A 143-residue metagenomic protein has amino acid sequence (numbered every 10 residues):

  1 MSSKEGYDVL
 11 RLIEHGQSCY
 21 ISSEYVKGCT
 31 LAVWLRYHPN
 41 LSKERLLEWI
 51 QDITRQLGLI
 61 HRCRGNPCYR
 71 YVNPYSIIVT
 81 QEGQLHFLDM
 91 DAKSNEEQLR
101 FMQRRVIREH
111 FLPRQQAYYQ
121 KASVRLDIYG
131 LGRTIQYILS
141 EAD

Functional and structural regions predicted by a protein language model:
S2-H15: Conserved HxN/HPN-centered segment at the entrance to the catalytic loop of eukaryotic protein kinase-like domains
I13, V26, L35: Residues forming the ATP-binding cleft of Hanks-type serine/threonine protein kinase domains
G16-T30: Conserved short submotifs of the Hanks-type protein kinase catalytic core that shape the nucleotide-binding pocket
Y25, I78-V79, F101: Conserved hydrophobic "DFG−1" position in protein kinase catalytic cores
L31-L41: AlphaC helix of the protein kinase catalytic domain
W49-I50: Activation segment signature within eukaryotic-like protein kinase domains
L57-T80, Q84-D89: Catalytic-loop of the protein kinase fold
Q84-D143: C-lobe/activation-segment region of protein kinase-like
